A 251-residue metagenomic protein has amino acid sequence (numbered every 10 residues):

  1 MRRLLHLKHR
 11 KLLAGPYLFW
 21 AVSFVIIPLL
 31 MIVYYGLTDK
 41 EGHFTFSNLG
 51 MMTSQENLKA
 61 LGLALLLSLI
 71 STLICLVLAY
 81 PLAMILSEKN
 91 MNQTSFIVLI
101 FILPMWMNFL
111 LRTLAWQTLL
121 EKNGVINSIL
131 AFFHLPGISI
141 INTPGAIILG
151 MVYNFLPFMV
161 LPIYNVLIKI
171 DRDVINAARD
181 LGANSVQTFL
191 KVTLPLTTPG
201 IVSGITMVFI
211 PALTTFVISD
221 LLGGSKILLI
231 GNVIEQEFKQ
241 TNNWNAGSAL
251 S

Functional and structural regions predicted by a protein language model:
M1-L7: Short, Lys/Arg-rich, polar N-terminal cytosolic tail immediately upstream of the first transmembrane signal-anchor
K8-H9, Q187: Juxtamembrane cytosolic amphipathic helices that cap and anchor the N-termini of specific transmembrane helices
H9-E41, E56-I168, L196, G200-F216 (+2 more regions): Membrane-water interface segments at the C-terminal ends of transmembrane alpha-helices in multi-pass inner-membrane
E41-M51, S128, S225-E237: Short hydrophobic, aromatic-rich alpha-helical segments embedded in or entering the lipid bilayer of multi-pass
H43-E56, F133-H134, G182: Perimembrane loop-to-helix junctions flanking transmembrane segments
Y164-R179, S185: Membrane-helix/interface signature in polytopic inner-membrane proteins
L181-G182, P195: Glycine/proline-centered hinge or cleavage motifs at structural transition points of membrane proteins
